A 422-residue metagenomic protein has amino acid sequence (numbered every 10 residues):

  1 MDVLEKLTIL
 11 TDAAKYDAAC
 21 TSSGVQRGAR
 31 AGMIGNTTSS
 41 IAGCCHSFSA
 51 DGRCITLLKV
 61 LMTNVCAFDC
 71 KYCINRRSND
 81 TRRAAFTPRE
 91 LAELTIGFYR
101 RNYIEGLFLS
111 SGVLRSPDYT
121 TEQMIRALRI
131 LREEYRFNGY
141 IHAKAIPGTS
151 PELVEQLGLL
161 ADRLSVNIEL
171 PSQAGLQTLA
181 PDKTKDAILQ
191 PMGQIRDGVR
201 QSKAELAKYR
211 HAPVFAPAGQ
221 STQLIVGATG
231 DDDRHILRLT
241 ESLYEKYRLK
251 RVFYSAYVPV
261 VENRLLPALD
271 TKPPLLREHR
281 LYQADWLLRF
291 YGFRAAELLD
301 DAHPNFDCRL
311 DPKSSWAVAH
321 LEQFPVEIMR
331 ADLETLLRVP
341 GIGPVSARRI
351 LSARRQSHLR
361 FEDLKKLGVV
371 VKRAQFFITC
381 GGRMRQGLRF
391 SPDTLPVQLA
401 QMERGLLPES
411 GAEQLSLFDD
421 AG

Functional and structural regions predicted by a protein language model:
M1-V65, V370, I378-T379, R383-E409 (+1 more regions): Flexible, acidic/Gly-rich N-terminal and inter-domain linker regions that tether and position cofactor-handling modules
L57, C70, L109, V166 (+3 more regions): Conserved, mostly hydrophobic/aromatic
V60-R89: Canonical Radical SAM [4Fe-4S] cluster-binding loop centered on the CxxxCxxC motif and its immediate flanking residues
A67-D69, A85, F98-F108: Short, flexible active-site-proximal loops enriched in glycine and acidic residues
A92, I96-G97, R115-L298: Conserved AdoMet/S-adenosylmethionine-binding subsite of the radical SAM
L265-L337, R373-G422: Long, highly charged, low-complexity intrinsically disordered interaction regions that mediate electrostatic DNA/RNA
A353-R354: Residue-level signature of tetratricopeptide-repeat
